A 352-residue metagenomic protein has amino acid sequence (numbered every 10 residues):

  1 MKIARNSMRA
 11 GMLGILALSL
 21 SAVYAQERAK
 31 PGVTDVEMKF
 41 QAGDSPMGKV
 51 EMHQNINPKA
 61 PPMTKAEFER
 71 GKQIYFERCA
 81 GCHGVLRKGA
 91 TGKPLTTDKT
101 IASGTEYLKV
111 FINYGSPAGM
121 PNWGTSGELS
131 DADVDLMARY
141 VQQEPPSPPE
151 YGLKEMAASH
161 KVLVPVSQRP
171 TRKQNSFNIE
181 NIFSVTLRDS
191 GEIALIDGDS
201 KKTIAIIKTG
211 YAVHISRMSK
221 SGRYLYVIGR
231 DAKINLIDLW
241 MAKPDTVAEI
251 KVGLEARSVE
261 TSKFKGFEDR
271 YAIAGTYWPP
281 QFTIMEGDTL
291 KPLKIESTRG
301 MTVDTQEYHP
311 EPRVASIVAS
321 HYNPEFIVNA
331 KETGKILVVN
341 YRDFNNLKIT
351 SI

Functional and structural regions predicted by a protein language model:
E27-G43, L86, A90, T96-P146: Extracytoplasmic electron-transfer domains, predominantly the class I c-type cytochrome c fold
F40-I74: Electrostatic cytochrome c docking/interface patches
T64-V85, Y107-Y114: Sequence/structural segment immediately N-terminal to covalent heme-attachment motifs in c-type and related
S159-K220: Beta-strand-rich domains and repeat architectures in extracellular enzymes and scaffolds, especially beta-propellers
T171-R172, A212-M218, L254-K263, V303-V318: Repeated scaffold domains used in trafficking and secretory/extracellular systems, primarily beta-propellers
E180-N181, S221-R223, E268-R270, N323-P324: Short coil/turn segments that connect the beta-strands within blades of beta-propeller domains
G198-S200, L239-A242, G287-T289, Y341-F344: Short loop/turn segments that connect beta-strands within beta-propeller blades
K202-I207, D245-I250, K291-E307, N345-I352: A short beta-strand motif characteristic of beta-propeller blades
